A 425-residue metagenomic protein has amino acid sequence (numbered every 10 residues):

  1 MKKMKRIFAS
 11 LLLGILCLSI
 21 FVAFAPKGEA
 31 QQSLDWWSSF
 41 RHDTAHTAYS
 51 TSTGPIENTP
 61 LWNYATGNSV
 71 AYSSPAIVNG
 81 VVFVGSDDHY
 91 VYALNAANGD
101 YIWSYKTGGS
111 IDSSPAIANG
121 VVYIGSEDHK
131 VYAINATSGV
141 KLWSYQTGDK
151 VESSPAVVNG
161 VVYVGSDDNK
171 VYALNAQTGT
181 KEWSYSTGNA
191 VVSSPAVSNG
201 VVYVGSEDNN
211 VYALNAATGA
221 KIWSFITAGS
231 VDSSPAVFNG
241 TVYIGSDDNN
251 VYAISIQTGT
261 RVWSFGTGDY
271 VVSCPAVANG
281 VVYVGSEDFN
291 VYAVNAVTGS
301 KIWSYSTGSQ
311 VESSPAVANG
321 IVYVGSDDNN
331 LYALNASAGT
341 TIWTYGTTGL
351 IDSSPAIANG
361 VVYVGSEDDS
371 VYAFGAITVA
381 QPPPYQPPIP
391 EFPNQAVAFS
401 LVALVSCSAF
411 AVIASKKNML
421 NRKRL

Functional and structural regions predicted by a protein language model:
M1-W37, V371, A376-L425: Secretory targeting signatures
G28-Y72, A76-P387: Extracytoplasmic/lumenal domain signature
